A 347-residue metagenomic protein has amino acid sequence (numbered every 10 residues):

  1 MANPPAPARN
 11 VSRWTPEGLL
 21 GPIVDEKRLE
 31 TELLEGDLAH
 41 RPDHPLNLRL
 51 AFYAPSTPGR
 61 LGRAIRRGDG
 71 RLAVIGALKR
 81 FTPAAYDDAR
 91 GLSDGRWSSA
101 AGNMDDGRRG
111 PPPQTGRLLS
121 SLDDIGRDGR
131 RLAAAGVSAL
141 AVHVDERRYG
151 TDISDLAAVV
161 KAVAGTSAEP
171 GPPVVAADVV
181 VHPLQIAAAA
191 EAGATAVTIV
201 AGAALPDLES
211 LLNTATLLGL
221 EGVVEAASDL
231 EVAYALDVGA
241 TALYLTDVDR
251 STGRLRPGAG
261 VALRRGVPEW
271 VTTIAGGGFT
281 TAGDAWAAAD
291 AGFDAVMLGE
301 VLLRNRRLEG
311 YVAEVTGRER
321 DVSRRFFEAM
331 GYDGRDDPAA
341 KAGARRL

Functional and structural regions predicted by a protein language model:
A2-S120: An N-cap/entry alpha-helix motif that binds or orients negatively charged groups
D69-V74, G136-S138, P170-P173, A194-T195 (+4 more regions): Short, well-ordered coil/turn segments that N-cap beta-strands
F81-V223, D229-Y234, G260-L263: N-terminal active-site wall of soluble small-molecule enzyme domains
V142-V144, A188-D207, Y244-R254, A291-V312: Glycine-rich phosphate-binding active-site loops on the catalytic face of alpha/beta enzymes
V181-G193, A227-G239, E269-L298: Catalytic cores of alpha/beta
E221, Y234-A242, V248, P257-G266: Ligand-binding grooves and catalytic loops that recognize ribose/phosphate and carbohydrate rings, and esterified lipid
P257-G266, A289, L302-L347: C-terminal helical cap(s) of enzyme catalytic domains, especially alpha/beta-barrels
